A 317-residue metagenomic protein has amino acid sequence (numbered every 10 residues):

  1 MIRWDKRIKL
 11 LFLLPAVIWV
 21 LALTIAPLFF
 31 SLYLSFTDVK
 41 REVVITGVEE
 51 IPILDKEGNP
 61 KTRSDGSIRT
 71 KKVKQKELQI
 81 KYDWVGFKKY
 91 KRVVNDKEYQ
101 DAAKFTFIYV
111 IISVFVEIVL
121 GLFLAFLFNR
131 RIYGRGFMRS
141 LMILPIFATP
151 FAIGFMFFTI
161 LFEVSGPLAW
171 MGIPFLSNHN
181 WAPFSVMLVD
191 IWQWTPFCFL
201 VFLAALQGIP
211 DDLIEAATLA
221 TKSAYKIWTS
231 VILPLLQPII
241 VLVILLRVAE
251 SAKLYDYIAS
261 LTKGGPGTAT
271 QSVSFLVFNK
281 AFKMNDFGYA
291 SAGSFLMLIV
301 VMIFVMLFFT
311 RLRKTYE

Functional and structural regions predicted by a protein language model:
I2-E317: A structural signal for multi-pass alpha-helical bundles of membrane permease subunits that mediate small-molecule
